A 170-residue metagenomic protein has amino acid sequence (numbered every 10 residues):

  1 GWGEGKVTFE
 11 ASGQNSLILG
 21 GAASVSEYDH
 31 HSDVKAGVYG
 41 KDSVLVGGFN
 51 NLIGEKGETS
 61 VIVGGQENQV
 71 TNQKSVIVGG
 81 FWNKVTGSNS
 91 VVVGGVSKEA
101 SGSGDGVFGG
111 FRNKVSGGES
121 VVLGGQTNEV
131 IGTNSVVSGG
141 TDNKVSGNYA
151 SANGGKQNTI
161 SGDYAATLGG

Functional and structural regions predicted by a protein language model:
G1-G170: Periodic small-residue-enriched repeat registers in elongated scaffold domains
